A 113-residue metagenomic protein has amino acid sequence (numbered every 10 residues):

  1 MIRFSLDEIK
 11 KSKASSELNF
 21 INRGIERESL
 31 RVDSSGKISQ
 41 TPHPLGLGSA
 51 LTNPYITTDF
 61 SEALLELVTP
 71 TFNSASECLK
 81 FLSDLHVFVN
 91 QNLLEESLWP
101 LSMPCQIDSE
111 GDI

Functional and structural regions predicted by a protein language model:
M1-I113: Terminal catalytic/cofactor-binding subdomain
